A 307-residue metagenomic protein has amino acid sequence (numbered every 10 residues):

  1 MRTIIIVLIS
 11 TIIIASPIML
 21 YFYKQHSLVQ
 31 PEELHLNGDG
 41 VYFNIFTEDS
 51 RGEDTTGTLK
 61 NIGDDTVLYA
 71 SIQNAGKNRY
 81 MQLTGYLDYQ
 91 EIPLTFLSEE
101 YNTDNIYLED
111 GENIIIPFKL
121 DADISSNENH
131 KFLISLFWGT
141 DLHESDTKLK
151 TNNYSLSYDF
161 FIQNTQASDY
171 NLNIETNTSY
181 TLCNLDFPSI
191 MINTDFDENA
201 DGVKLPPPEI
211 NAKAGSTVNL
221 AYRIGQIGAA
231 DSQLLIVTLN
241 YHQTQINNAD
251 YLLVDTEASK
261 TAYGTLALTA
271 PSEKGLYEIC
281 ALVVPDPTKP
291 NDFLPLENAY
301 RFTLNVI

Functional and structural regions predicted by a protein language model:
M1-I14: N-terminal Sec-pathway targeting helices
Q30-T58, S168-N211: Short, compositionally biased P/S/T/A/G/V-rich stretches that sit at domain boundaries
Y42-N44, L87-E99, D141-D146, N240-A249 (+1 more regions): Short aromatic-acidic-glycine turn motif
V67-A75, N219-I227: Short edge beta-strand/loop segments characteristic of extracellular beta-sandwich folds
G76-I92, I224-Q243, V283: Short acidic, flexible loop segments centered on an aromatic residue
F96-S125, A249-L266: Intrinsically disordered, low-complexity Pro/Gly/Ser/Thr-rich segments with frequent PxxP/GP/PP motifs and embedded
D123-L133, S272-I279: Short glycine/proline/serine/threonine-rich loop/turn segments at secondary-structure transition edges
H143-P188, P287-I307: Short beta-strand elements
